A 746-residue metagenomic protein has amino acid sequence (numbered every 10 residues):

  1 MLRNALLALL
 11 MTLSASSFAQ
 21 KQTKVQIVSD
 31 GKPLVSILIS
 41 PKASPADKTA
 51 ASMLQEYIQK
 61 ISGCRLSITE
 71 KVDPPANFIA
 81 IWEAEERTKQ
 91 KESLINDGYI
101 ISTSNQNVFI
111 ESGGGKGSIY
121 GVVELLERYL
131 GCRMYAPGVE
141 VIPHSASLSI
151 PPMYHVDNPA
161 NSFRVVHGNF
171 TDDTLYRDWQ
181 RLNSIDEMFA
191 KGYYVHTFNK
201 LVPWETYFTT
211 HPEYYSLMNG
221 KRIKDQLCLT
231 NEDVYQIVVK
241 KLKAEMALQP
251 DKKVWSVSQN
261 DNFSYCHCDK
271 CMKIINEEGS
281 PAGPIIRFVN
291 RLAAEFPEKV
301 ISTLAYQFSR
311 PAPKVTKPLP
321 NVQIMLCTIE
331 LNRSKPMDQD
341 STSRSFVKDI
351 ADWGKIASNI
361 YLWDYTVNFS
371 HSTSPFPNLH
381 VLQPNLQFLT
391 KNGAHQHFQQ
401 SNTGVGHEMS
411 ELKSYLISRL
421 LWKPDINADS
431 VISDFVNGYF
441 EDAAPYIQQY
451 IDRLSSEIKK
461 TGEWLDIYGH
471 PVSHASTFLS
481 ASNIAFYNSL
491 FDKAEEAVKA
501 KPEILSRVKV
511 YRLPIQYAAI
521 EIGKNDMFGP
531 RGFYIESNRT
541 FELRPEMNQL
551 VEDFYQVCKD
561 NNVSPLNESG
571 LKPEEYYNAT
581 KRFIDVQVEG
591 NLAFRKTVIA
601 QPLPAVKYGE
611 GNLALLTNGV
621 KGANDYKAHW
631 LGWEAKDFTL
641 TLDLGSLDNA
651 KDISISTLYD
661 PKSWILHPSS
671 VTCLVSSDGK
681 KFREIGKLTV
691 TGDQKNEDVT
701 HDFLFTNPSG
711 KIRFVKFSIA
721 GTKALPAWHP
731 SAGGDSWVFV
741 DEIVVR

Functional and structural regions predicted by a protein language model:
M1-T23: Bacterial Sec-dependent N-terminal signal peptides
S17-I100, A146-Y154: Acidic, contiguous N-terminal accessory segments
T23, Y306-V315, D340-D352, Q383-P384: Alpha-helical scaffolding within the catalytic cores of extracellular/periplasmic polymer-degrading hydrolases
A50-M53, Y57, T88, E92-R287 (+4 more regions): Feature activates predominantly on carbohydrate-active enzymes
D233-Q236, A244, R344-P445, Q449: Structured mid-domain segments that build the active-site/substrate or prosthetic-cofactor binding neighborhood
S302-E330, T373-H380, G406-S414: Substrate-binding cleft/loops of secretory-pathway carbohydrate-active enzymes
L420-Q601: Catalytic domains of carbohydrate-active enzymes that cleave complex glycans
K621-G686, V699-R746: Aromatic, loop-rich ligand-recognition surfaces of beta-strand-rich domains
